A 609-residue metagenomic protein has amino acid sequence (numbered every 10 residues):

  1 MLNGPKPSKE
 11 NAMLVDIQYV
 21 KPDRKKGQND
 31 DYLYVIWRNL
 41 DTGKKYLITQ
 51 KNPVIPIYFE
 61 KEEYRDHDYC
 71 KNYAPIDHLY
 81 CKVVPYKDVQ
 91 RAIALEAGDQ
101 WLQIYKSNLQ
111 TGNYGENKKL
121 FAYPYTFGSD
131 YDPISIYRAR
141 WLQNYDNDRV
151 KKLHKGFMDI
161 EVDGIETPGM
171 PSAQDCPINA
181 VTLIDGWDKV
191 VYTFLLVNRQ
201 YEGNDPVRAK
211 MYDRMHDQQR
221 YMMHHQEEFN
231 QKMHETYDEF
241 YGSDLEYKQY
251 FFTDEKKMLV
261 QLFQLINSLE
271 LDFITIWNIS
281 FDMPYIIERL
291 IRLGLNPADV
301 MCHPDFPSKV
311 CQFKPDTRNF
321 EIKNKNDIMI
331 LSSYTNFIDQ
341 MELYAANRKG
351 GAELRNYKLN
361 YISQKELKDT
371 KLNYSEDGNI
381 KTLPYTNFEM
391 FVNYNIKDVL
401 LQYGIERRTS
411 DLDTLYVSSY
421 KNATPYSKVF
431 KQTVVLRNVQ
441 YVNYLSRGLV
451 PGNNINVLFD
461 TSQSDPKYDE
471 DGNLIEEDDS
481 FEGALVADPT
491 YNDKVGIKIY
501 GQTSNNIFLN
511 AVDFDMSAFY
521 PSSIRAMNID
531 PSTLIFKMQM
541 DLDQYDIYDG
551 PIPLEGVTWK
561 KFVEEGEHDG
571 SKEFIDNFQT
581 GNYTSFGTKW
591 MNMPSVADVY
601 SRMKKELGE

Functional and structural regions predicted by a protein language model:
L2-Y73, Y131-I134, R140-F273, M301 (+2 more regions): Conserved RNase H-like, two-metal-ion catalytic cores of nucleic-acid enzymes
A74-K151: Non-catalytic propeptide/linker segments at domain boundaries
M158-V162, Q340, F514-M516: Residues immediately flanking
I165-P168, Y192-T193, P284, A346-R348 (+6 more regions): Short helix/loop capping segments that flank catalytic or ligand/cofactor-binding pockets
V191-L196, Q200-Y212, D217-Y237, Y241 (+10 more regions): Active-site-proximal helix-loop-helix substrate-binding element of RNase H-like nuclease domains
I274-Y285: Acidic, metal-coordinating catalytic cores used for nucleic-acid/nucleotide bond scission and strand-transfer chemistry
G378-M540, Q544-Y545, D549, E609: Common nucleic-acid-contacting/processivity interface regions adjacent to the catalytic cores of nucleic-acid enzymes
N505, N510, M516-E609: Helical catalytic core of nucleic-acid polymerases
